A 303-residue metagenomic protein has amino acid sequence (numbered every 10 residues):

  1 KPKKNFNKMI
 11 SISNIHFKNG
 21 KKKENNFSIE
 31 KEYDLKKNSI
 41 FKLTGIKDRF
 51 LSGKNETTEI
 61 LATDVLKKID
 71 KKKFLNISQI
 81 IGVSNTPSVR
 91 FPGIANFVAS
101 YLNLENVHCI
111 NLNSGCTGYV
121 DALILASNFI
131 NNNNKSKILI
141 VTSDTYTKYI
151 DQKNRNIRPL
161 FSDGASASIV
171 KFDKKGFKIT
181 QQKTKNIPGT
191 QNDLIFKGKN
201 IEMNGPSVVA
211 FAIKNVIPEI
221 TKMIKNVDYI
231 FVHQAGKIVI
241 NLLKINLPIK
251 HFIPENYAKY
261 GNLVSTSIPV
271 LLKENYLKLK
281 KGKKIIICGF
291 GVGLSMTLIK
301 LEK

Functional and structural regions predicted by a protein language model:
P2-K54, Q152-K214, P218, F290: Condensing-enzyme catalytic core mediating Claisen C-C bond formation in acyl metabolism
K3-N5, E59, T63, T86-S88 (+3 more regions): Claisen-condensing/thiolase-fold acyl-transfer catalytic domains that form or cleave C-C bonds in fatty acid
H16, V83, N113, I138-D144 (+2 more regions): Short beta-strand segments
S28-E30, L35, T86-A95, I238: A structural motif shared across PLP-dependent enzymes of the aminotransferase-like
D34, V65-S78, V216-D228, L247 (+1 more regions): Phosphate/pyrophosphate-binding loops at sites that engage ATP/ADP/AMP, CoA/4′-phosphopantetheine, polyphosphate
I46-K47, Q79-I81, S100-N113, T147-D151 (+1 more regions): Glycine/charged-rich beta-loop-alpha catalytic/anionic-binding loops adjacent to active sites
N131-S162: Flexible, glycine-rich active-site loops centered on histidine and acidic residues that chelate a metal or position
